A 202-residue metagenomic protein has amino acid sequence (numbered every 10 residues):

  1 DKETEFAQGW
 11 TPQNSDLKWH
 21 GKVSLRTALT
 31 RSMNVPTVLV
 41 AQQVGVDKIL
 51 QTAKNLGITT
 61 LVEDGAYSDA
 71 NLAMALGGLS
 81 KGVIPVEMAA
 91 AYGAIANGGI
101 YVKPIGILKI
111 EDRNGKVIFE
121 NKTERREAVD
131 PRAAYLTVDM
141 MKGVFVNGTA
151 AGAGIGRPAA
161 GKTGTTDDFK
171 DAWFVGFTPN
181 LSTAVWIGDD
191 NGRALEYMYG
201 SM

Functional and structural regions predicted by a protein language model:
D1-K22, V102-K116: Short, glycine/proline-biased beta-turn/loop segments that scaffold the active-site neighborhood
K2-E5, Q13-T60, S68-N97, G143: Active-site-adjacent helix/loop patches that line small-molecule binding or acyl-intermediate pockets
E5-T11, K54-D64, K122-V138: Short N-terminal secondary-structure initiator segments
A7-L17, G21, L72-G77, I118-R126 (+1 more regions): Short beta-alpha connecting loops at secondary-structure transitions that line or flank enzyme active sites
T27-R31, K81-M202: A penicillin-recognizing enzyme superfamily signal
V40-V44, Q51-L56, D64-A70, K103-L108 (+1 more regions): Short coil/turn segments at secondary-structure boundaries
